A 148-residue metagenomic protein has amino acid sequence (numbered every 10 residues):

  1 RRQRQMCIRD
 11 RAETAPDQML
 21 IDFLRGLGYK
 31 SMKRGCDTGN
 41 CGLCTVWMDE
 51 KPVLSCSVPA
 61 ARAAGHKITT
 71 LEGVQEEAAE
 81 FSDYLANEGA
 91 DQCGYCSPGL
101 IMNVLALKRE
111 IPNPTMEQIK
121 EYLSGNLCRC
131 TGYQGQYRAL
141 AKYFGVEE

Functional and structural regions predicted by a protein language model:
R2-Q5, R9-E148: Signature of N-terminal electron-transfer/Fe-S-associated modules in redox systems
